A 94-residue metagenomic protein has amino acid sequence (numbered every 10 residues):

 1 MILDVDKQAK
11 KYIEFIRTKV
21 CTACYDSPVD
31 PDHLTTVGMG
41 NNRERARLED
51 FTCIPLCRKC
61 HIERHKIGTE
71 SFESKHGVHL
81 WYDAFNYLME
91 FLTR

Functional and structural regions predicted by a protein language model:
M1-D4: A detector for short, charged/polar N-terminal pre-domain segments
D6-T35: Short cysteine-rich loop/turn motifs with clustered Cys
V20, G38, H76: Solvent-exposed, flexible loop/coil residues
T22, P28, G40-N41, G68: Acidic/histidine-enriched, beta-strand-rich ligand/metal-binding domains
Y25, R58-H61: Cys/His-coordinated zinc-binding microdomains
P31, V37-G38, F51-P55: Amphipathic alpha-helical interaction modules
D32-T35, C60-H61, H65: Histidine-centered active-site/metal-ligand motif
N41-T52, I62-R94: Polybasic, low-complexity binding patches
